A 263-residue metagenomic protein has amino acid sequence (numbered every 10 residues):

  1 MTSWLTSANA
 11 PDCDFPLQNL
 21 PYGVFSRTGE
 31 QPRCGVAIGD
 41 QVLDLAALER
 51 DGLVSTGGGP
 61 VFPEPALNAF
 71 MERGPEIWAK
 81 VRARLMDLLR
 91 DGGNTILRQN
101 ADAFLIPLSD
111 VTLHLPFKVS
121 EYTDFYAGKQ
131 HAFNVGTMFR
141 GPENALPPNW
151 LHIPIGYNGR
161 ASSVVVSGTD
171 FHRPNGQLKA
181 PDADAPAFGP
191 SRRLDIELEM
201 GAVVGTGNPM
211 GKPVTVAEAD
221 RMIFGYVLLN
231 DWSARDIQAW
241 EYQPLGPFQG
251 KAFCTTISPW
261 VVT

Functional and structural regions predicted by a protein language model:
T2-R27, A37, L43-T263: Active-site microenvironments in enzyme catalytic cores
E30-C34: Short, mixed charged/polar active-site loops that provide acid/base catalysis or chelate metal/phosphate cofactors
